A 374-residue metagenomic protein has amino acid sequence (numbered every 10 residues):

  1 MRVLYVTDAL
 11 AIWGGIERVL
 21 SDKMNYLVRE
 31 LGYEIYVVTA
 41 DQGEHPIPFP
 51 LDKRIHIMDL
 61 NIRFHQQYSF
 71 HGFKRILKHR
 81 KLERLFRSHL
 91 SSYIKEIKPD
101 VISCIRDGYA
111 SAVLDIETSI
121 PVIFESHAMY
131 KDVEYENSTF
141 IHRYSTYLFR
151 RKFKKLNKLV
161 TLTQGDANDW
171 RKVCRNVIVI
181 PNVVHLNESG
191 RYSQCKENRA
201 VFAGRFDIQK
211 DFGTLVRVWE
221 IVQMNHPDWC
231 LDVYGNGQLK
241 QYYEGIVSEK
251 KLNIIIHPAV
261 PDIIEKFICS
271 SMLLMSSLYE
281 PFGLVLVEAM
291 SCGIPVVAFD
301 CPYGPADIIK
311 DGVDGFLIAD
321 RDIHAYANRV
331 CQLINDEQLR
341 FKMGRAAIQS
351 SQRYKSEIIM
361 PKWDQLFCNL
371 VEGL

Functional and structural regions predicted by a protein language model:
V6-W13, Y26, E30-L77: N-terminal strand-loop element at the rim of the active site of nucleotide-sugar-dependent glycosyltransferases
G14-D22, N198, F202-I221, Q238-E244 (+1 more regions): A conserved mid-protein helix/loop that constitutes part of the nucleotide-sugar donor-binding site
S88-S92, F140-L159: Membrane-proximal helix-turn-helix segments that form the acceptor-binding/catalytic region of lipid-linked
C104-Y109, S126: Short His-centered aromatic/hydrophobic patch
R150, K154-S189: Donor nucleotide-sugar binding/catalytic pocket of nucleotide-sugar-dependent glycosyltransferases
A259, L278: Aromatic "clamp/platform" in nucleotide-sugar-dependent glycosyltransferases that forms part of the donor/acceptor
P295-F299: Short hydrophobic beta-strand element within catalytic cores of glycosyltransferases and related nucleotide-activated
K310-G312, F316-I323, Q332-E337: Conserved acidic donor-binding segment of nucleotide-sugar-dependent glycosyltransferases
